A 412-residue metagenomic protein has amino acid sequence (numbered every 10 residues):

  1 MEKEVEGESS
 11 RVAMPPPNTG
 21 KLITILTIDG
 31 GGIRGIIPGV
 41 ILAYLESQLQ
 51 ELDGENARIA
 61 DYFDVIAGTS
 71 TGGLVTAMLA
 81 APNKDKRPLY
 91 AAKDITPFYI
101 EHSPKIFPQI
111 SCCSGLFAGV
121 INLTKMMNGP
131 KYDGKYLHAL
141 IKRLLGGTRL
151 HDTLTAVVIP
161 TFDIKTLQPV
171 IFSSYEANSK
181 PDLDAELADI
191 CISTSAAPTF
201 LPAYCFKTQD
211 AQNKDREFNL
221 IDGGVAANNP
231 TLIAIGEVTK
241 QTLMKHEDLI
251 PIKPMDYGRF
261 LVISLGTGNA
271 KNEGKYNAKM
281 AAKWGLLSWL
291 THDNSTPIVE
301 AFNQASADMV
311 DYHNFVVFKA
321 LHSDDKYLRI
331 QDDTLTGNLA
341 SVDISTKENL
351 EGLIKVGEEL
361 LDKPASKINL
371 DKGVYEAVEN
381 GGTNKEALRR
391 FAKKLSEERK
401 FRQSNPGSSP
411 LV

Functional and structural regions predicted by a protein language model:
E2-V412: Conserved catalytic cores and adjacent C-terminal regulatory segments of lipid-metabolizing esterases/lipases
